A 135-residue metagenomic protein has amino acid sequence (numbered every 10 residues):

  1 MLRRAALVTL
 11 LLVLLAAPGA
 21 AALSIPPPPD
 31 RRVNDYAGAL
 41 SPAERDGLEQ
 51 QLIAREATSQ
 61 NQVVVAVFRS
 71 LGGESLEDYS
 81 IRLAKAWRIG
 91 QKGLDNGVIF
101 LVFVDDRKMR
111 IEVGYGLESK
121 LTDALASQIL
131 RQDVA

Functional and structural regions predicted by a protein language model:
M1-A5: Positively charged n-region of N-terminal signal peptides that target proteins for export
A6-A17: Bacterial N-terminal signal peptides
A21-A135: Folded, non-transmembrane soluble domains that reside on the lumenal/extracytoplasmic side of membranes
